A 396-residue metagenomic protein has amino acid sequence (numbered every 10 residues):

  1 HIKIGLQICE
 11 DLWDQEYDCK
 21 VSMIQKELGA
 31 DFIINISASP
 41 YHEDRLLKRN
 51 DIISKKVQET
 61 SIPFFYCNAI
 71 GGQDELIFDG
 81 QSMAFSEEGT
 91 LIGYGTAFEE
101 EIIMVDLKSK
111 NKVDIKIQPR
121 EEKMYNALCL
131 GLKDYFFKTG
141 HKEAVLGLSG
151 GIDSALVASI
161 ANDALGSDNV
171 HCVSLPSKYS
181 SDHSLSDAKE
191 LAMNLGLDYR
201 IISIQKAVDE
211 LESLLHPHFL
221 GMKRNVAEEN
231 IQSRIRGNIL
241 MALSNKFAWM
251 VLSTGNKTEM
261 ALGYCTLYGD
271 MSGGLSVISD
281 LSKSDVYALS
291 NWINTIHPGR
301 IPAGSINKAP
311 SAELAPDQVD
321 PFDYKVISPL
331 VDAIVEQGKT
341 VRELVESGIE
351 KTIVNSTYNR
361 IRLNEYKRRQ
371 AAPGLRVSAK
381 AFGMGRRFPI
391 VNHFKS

Functional and structural regions predicted by a protein language model:
H1, F85-E88, D106-S109: Short acidic-glycine loop/turn motifs at beta-strand connectors
H1-Q7: Beta-strand-turn-beta hairpins that frame and shape the catalytic cleft of phosphate-ester-processing enzymes
I2, S61, E87, V113-S149 (+1 more regions): ATP/NTP-dependent adenylation/nucleotidyl-transfer catalytic domains that generate, transfer, or process NMP-activated
L6, A84, I102-M104: Conserved hydrophobic/aromatic beta-strand scaffold that supports enzyme active sites
I8, N68, D106, S174-P176 (+1 more regions): Residue-level recognition of beta-strand->loop/alpha-helix junctions
C9, A38, A69, T254-K257: Short, well-ordered beta-to-alpha junction loops that form the rim of enzyme active sites and present histidine/acidic
W13-E99: CN hydrolase (nitrilase-like) catalytic-core segments centered on the catalytic cysteine and neighboring Lys/Glu
F98-I115: A short, polar/charged loop-to-alpha-helix boundary motif
